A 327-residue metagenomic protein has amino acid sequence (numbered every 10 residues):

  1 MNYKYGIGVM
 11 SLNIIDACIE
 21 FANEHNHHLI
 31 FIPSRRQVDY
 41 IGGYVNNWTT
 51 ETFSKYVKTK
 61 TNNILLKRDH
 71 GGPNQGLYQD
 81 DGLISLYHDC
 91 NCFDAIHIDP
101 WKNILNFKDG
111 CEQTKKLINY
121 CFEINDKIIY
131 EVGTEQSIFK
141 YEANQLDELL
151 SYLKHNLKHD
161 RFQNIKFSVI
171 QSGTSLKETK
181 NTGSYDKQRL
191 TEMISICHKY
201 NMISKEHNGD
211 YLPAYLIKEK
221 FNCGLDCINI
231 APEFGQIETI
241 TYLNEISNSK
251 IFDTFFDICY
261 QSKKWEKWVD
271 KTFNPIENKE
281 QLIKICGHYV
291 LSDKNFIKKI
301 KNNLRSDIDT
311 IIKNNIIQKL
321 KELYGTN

Functional and structural regions predicted by a protein language model:
M1-G76, D94, E233, T239-N327: Alpha/beta catalytic barrel-like cores
Y3-V9, L29-P33, I64-H70, D94-I98 (+4 more regions): Hydrophobic faces of well-ordered beta-strands that scaffold small-molecule active sites in alpha/beta enzyme cores
G6, D109-D126, Q136-N303: Active-site capping/gating regions of soluble enzymes
M10-I14, R36, G72, N103-I104 (+2 more regions): Gly/Ser/Thr-rich loops at beta-strand to alpha-helix junctions that form or flank small-molecule/cofactor-binding
L12-A17, Y78-D89, E148-Y152, P213-K218: Short, acidic/polar
N23, H88-N91, R161, F221: Non-catalytic positions within long, well-ordered alpha-helices that form the structural scaffold/packing of enzyme
Q37-K127, V132, Q136: Active-site beta->alpha loop and helix N-cap motifs at the rims of alpha/beta catalytic domains
N46, N106, G110, T182 (+2 more regions): Residue-level preference for long, well-ordered alpha-helices that form the structural scaffold of enzyme catalytic
